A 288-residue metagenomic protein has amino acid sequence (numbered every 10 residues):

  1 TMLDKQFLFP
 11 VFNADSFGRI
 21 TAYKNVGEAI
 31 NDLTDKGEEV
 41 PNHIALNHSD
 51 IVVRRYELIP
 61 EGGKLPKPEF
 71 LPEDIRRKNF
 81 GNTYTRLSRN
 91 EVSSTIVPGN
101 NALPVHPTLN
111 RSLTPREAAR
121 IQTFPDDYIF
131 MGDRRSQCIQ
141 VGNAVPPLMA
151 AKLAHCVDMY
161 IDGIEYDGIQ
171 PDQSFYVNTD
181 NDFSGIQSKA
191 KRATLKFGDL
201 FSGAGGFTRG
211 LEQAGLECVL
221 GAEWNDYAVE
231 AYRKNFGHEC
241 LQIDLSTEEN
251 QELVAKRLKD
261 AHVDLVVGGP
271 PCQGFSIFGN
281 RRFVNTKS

Functional and structural regions predicted by a protein language model:
T1-K78, L253-D260, F278-S288: Class I S-adenosyl-L-methionine
F9, P146, G269-P270: Hydrophobic alpha-helix-in-membranes signature
A22, M149, W224: Soluble or luminal CAZymes and related metallo-dependent hydrolases
V26, V92, F236: Residues that flank catalytic or metal-binding motifs in active/ligand-binding sites
E28, A151-H155, M159, Y166 (+4 more regions): A broad, structural surface signal
L33-A193: C-terminal target-recognition/interaction regions appended to catalytic cores
F183-S288: Core alpha/beta nucleotide-donor-binding catalytic domains of modification enzymes
